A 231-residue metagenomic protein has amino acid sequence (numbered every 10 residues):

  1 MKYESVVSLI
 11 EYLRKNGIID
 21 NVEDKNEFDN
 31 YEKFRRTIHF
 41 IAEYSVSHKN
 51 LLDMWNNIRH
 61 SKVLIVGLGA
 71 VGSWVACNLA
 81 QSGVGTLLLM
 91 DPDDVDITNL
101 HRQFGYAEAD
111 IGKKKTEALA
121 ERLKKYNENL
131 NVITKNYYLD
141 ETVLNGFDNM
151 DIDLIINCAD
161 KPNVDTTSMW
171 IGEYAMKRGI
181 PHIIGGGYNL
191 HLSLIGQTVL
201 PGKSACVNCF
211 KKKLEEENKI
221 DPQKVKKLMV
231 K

Functional and structural regions predicted by a protein language model:
M1-K231: Adenine nucleotide-associated cytosolic modules
